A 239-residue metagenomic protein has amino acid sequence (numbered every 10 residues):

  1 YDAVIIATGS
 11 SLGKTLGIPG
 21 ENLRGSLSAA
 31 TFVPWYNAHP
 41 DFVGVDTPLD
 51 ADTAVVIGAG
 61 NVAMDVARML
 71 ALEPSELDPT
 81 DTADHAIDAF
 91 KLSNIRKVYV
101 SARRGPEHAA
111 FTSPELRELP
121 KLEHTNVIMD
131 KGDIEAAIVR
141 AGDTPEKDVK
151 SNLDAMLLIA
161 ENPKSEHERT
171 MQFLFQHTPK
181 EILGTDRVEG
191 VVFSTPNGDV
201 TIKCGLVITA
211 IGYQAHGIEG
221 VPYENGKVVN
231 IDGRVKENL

Functional and structural regions predicted by a protein language model:
Y1, L23, A51-D52, I95 (+1 more regions): Short, well-ordered alpha-helix to beta-strand connector turns
Y1-V4, H39-V43, L183-V200: Conserved beta-strand-loop-beta-strand element in the redox core of flavoprotein oxidoreductases
A3, A7-K14, A59-N61, C204-G217: Glycine-/small-residue-rich beta->alpha transition segments that form the dinucleotide
G13-L92, N225-N238: Glycine-rich dinucleotide-binding loop and its adjacent helix/turn
K14-L16, Y36-N37, D65, H108-F111 (+2 more regions): Short helix/loop capping segments that flank catalytic or ligand/cofactor-binding pockets
G25, M64-P196, N230-R234: Dinucleotide-binding/catalytic capping subdomain of oxidoreductase cores
T185, N197-L239: Glycine-enriched catalytic-core subsegment of oxygenase/oxidase enzymes
